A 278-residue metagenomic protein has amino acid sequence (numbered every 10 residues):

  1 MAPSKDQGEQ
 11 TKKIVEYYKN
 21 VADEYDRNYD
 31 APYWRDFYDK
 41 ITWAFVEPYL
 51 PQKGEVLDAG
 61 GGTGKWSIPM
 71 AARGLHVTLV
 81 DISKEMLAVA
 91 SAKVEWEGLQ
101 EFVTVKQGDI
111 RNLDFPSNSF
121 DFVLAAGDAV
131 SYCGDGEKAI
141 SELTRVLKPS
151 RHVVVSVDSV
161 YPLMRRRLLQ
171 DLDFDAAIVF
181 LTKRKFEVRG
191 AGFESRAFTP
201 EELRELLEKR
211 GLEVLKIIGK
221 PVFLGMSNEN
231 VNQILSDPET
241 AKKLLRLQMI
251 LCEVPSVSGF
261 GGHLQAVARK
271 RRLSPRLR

Functional and structural regions predicted by a protein language model:
A2-P51, K65, P69: Conserved class I S-adenosyl-L-methionine
L57, T63-N112: Class I SAM-dependent methyltransferase SAM/SAH-binding core
R111-F122: A short acidic, Gly/Pro-enriched loop at the edge of an enzyme's catalytic core that lines a small-molecule cofactor
F122-D135: A short SAM/SAH-binding and catalytic strip from SAM-dependent methyltransferases
E137-H152: A short glycine-rich, Lys/Arg-flanked "PGG" loop and its adjoining helix->strand segment in the class I
H152-T182: Conserved class I S-adenosyl-L-methionine
F186-E202: Acceptor-substrate binding/catalytic loop of class I
E205, L215-L277: A C-terminal cap/extension of S-adenosyl-L-methionine-dependent methyltransferases that defines the acceptor-substrate
